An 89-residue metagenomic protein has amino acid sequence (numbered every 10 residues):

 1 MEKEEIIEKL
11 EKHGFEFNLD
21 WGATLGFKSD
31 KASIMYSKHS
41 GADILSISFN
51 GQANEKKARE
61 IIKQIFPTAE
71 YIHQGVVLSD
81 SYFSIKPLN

Functional and structural regions predicted by a protein language model:
E2-E16, A58-F66: Amphipathic alpha-helical segments
E11-G41: An N-terminal amphipathic alpha-helical segment
H13-F15, L25, I47, Q64 (+1 more regions): Short non-domain terminal segments
E16-N18, K28, N50, P67 (+1 more regions): Compositionally biased, low-structure terminal segments
D20, S79-D80: Short, surface-exposed coil-to-beta transition loops
K31-S79: Acidic, low-complexity, intrinsically disordered interaction modules
S81-L88: C-terminal edge-of-domain segments
